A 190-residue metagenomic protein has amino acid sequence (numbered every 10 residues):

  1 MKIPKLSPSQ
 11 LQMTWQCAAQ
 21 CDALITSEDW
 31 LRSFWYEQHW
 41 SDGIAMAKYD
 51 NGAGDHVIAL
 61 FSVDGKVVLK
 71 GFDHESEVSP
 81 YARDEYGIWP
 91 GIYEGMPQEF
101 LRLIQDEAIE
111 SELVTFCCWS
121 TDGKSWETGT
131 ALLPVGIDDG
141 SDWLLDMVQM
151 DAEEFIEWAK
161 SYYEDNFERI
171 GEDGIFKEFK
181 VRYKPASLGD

Functional and structural regions predicted by a protein language model:
M1-G54, V63-D64, S79-D190: N-terminal domain-onset segments
K66-V68: Alpha-helical solenoid scaffolds in large eukaryotic transport, assembly, and signaling factors
G71-S79: Short, solvent-exposed aromatic-acidic interface loops
